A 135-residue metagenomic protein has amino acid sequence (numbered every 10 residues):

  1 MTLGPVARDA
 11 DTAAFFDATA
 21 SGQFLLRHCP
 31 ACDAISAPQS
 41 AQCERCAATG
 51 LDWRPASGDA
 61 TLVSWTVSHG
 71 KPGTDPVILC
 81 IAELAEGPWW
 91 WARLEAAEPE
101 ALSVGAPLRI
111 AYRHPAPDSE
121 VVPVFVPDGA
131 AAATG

Functional and structural regions predicted by a protein language model:
Q23-L26, D33, Q39-S40: Residues immediately within or flanking Cys/His clusters that coordinate Zn2+ in small zinc-binding modules
H28-A31, Q42-A48: Short, cysteine/histidine-rich loop/knuckle motifs that typically chelate Zn2+
A37, G50-D52: Short functional micro-motifs and their immediate structural scaffolds
A60-L62, L94: Conserved hydrophobic positions within beta-strands
T66-K71, H114: Short, conserved beta-turn/loop elements at beta-strand boundaries and strand-helix junctions
G70-I81, S119-V122: Short aromatic-glycine-enriched beta-strand elements
A96-R109: Short nucleic-acid-contacting surface segments enriched for D/E, G, S/T with interspersed K/R
H114-G135: OB-fold/S1-family single-stranded nucleic acid-binding modules
